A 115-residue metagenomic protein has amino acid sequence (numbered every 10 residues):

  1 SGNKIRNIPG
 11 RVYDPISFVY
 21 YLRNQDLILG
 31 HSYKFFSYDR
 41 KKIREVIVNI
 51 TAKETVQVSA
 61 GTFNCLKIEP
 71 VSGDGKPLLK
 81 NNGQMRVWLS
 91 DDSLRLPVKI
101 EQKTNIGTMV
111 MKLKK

Functional and structural regions predicted by a protein language model:
S1-L29: Contiguous hydrophobic, core-forming segments of folded domains
N24-K115: Acidic, serine/threonine-rich low-complexity disordered tracts
